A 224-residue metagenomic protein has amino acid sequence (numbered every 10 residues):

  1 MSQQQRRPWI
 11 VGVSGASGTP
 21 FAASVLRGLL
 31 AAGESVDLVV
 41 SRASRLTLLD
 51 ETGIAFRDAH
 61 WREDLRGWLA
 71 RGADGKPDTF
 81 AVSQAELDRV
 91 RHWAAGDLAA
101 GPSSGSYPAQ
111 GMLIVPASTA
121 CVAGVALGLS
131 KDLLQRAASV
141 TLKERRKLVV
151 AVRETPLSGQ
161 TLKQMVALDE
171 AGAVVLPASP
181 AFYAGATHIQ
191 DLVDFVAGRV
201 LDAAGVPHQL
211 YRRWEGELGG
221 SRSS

Functional and structural regions predicted by a protein language model:
M1-L148, P156-S224: A cross-family phosphate/adenosyl-ligand binding-site feature
